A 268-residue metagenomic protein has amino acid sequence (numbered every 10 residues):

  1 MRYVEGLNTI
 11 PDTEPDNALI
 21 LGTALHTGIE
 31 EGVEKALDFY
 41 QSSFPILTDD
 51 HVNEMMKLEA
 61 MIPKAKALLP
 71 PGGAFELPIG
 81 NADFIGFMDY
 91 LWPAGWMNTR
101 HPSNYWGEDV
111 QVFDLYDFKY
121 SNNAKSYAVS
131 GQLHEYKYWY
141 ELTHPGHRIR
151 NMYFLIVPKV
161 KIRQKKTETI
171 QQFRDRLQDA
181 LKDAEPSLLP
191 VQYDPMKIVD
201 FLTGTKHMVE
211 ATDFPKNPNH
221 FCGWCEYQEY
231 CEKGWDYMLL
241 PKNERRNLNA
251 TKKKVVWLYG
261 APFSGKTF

Functional and structural regions predicted by a protein language model:
M1-D109: Metal-dependent nuclease catalytic cores that hydrolyze phosphodiester bonds in DNA/RNA, characterized by
G22, A94-D109, A124-K159, V209: Metal-dependent nuclease catalytic cores in nucleic-acid-processing enzymes, especially RNase H-like/related
F118-K119: Activation of the activation-loop gatekeeper triad in protein kinase-fold domains
E141-L248: Metal-dependent nuclease catalytic regions and adjoining charged, substrate-binding loops involved in nucleic-acid end
V255: Walker A (P-loop) ATP-phosphate-binding motif of ABC ATPase nucleotide-binding domains
L258: Hydrophobic anchor at the beta1->P-loop junction of P-loop NTPases
A261-P262: The conserved Walker
G265: Conserved glycine(s) of the Walker
